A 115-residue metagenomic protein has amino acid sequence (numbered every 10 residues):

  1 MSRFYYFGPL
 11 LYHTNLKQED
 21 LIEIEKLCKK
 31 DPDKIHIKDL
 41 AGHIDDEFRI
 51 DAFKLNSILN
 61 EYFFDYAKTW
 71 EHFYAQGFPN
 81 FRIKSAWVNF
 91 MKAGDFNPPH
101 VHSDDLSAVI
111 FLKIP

Functional and structural regions predicted by a protein language model:
M1-I83, W87, M91-N97: Non-heme Fe(II)/2-oxoglutarate
S85-P115: Catalytic core of non-heme Fe(II) oxygenases with the double-stranded beta-helix
